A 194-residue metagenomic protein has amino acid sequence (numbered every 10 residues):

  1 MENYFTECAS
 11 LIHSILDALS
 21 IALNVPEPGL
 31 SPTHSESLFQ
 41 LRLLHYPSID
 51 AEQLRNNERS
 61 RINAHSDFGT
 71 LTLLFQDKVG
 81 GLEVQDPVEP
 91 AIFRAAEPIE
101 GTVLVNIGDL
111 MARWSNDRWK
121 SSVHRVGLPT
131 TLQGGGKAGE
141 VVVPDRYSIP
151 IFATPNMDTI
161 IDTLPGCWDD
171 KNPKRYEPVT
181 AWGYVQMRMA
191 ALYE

Functional and structural regions predicted by a protein language model:
E2, A9-E194: C-terminal flanking tails of non-heme Fe-dependent oxygenases
